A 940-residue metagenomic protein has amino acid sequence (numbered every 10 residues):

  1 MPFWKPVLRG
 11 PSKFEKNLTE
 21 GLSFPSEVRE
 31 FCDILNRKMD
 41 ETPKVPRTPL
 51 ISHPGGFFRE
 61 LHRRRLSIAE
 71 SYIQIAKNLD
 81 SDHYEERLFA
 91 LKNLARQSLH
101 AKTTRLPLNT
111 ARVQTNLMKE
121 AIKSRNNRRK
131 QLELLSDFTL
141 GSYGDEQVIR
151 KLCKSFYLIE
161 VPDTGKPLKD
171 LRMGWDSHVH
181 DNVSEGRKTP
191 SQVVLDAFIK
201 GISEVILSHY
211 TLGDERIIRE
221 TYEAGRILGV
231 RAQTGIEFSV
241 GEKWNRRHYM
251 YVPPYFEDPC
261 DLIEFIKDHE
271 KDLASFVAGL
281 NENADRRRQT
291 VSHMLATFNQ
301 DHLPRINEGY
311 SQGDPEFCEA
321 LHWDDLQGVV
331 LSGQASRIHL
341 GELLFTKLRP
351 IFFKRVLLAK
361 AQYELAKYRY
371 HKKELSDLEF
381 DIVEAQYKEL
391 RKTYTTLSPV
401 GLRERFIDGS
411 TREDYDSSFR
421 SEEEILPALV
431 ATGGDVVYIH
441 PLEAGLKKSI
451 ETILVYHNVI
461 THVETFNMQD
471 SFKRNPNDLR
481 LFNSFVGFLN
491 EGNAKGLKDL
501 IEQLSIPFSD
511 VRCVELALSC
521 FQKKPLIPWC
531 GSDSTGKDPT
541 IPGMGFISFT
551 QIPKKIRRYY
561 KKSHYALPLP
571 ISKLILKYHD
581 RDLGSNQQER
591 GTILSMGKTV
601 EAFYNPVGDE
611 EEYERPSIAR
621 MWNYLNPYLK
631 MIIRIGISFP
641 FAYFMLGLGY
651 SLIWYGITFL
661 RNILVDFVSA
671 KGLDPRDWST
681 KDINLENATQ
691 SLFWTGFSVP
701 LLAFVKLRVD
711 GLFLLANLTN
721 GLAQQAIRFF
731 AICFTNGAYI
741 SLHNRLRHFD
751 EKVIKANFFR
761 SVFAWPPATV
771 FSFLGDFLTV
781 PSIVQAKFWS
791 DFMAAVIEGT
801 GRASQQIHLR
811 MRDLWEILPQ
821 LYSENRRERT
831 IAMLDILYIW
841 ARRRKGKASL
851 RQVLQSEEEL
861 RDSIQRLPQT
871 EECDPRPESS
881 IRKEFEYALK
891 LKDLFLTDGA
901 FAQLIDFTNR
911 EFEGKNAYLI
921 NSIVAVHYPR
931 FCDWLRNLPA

Functional and structural regions predicted by a protein language model:
P2-E204, G213-A278, E282, P350 (+1 more regions): Charged catalytic cores and adjacent phosphate/nucleic-acid-binding surfaces used for phosphate/nucleic-acid chemistry
L207: Phosphate-binding glycine-rich loops of NTP-binding sites
Y210: Short loop/turn segments immediately following the C-termini of beta-strands
I263-F380: Non-catalytic, alpha-helical, charged scaffold/linker segments that couple or flank catalytic or architectural cores
